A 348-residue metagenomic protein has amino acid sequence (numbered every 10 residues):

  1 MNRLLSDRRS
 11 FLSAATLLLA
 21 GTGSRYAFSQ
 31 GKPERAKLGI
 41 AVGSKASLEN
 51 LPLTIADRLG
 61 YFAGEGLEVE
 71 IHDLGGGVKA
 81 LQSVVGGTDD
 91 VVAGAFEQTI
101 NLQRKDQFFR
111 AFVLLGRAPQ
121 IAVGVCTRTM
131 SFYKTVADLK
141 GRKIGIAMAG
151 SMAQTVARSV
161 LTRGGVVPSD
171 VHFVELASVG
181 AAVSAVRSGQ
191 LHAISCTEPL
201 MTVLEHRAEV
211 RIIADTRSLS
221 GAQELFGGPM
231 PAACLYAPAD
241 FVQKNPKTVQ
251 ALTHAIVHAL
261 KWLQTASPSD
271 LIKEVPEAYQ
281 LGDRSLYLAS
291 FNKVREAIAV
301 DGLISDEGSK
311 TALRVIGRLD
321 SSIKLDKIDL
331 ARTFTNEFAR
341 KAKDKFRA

Functional and structural regions predicted by a protein language model:
N2-L19: N-terminal secretory signal peptides and thylakoid transit peptides that target proteins across membranes
Q30-E198, E209, I213-T216: Short, glycine-/small- and polar/acidic-enriched structural segments that line small-molecule recognition paths
G43-S44, L115, L225-F226, I304-S305: Short Gly/Pro-enriched turn/cap motifs at secondary-structure boundaries
A181-S184, S188-E277: Pocket-lining segment of extracytoplasmic ligand-binding domains
V242-I323: Secondary-structure end/capping motifs
L313-A348: Conserved C-terminal helix/tail region of periplasmic/extracytoplasmic solute-binding proteins
